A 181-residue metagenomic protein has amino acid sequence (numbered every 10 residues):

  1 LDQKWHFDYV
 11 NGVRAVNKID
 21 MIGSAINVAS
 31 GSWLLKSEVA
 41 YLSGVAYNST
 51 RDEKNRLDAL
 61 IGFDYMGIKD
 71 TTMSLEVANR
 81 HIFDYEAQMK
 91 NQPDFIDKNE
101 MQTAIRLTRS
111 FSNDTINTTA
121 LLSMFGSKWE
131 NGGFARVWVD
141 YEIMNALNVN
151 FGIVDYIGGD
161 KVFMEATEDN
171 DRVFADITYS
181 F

Functional and structural regions predicted by a protein language model:
L1-H81, E86: Signature for the C-terminal beta-barrel architecture of outer-membrane proteins
D2, S30-S32, Y41-V45, V77-F83 (+4 more regions): Transmembrane beta-strands of outer-membrane beta-barrel pores
V13-K18, T50-L57, Q92-N99, S127-N131 (+1 more regions): Replace "Gram-negative outer membrane beta-barrel proteins" with "bacterial and organellar outer membrane beta-barrel
M21-A25, D58-G62, A104-R106, R136 (+1 more regions): Membrane-embedded beta-strand positions in outer-membrane beta-barrel channels/transporters
N27-G31, D64-I68, T108-S112, D140-E142 (+2 more regions): Structural signature of outer-membrane beta-barrel channels/translocons
S32-K36, D70-S74, N113-T119, N145-F151: Repeated loop/turn-to-beta-strand initiation elements of outer-membrane beta-barrel proteins
S74-L107: Flexible internal linker/loop segments at domain or repeat junctions
E168-F181: Outer-membrane beta-barrel "beta-signal"
